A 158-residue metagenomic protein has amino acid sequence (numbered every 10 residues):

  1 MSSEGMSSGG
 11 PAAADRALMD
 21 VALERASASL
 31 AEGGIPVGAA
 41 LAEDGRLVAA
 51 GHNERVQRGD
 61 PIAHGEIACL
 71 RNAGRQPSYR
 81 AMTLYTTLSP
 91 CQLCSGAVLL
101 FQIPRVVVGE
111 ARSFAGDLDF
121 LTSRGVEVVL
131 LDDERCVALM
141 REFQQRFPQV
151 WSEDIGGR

Functional and structural regions predicted by a protein language model:
M1-S29, G96-R158: Zinc-dependent deaminase
A22, A26-S29, A39, G65 (+2 more regions): Small-residue (primarily alanine) positions within well-ordered alpha-helices, especially packing/interaction faces
I35, S78-R80, Q102: Short loop/turn motifs at secondary-structure junctions
V37-G45: Short beta-strand scaffold segments in enzyme catalytic cores
E54-A68: A short, polar/charged loop-to-alpha-helix boundary motif
C69, C91-C94, V98: Short cysteine clusters
P77-S89: Immediate flanking context of iron-sulfur cluster ligation sites
